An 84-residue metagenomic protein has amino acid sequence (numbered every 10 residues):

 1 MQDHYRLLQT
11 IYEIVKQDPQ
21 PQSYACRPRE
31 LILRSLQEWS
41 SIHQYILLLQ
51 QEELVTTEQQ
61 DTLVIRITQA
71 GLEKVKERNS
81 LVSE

Functional and structural regions predicted by a protein language model:
M1-P19: Short alpha-helical segments that sit at the start of domains
D18-R34: Short acidic, hydrophobic short linear motifs in intrinsically disordered regions
S35-Q51: Short amphipathic alpha-helical interaction segments
Q50-Q60: A short, conserved structural fragment
T62-I67: Minor-groove-contacting beta-hairpin "wing" of winged helix-turn-helix DNA-binding domains
Q69-E84: Short, amphipathic alpha-helical interaction segments positioned at domain boundaries
